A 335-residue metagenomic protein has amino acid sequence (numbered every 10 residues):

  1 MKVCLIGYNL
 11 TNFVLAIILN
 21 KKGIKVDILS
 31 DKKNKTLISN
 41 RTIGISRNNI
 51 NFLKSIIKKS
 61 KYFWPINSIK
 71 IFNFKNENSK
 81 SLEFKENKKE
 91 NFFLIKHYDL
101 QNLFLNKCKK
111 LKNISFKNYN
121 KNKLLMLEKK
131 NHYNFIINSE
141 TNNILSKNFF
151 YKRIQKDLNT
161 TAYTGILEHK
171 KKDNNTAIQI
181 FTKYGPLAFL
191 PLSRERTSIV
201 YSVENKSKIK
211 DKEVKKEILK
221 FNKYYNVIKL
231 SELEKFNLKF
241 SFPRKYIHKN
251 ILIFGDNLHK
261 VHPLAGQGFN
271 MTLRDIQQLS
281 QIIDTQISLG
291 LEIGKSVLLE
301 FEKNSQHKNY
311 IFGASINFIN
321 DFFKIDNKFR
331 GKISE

Functional and structural regions predicted by a protein language model:
V3-N67, Y98: Glycine-rich FAD cofactor-binding loop and adjacent beta-loop-alpha segment at the N-terminus of flavoprotein
I6, L29-S30, I137, F254-D256 (+1 more regions): Active-site flanking residues adjacent to catalytic metal/cofactor-binding acidic residues
T11, T141-I144, L258, Q267: Short glycine-rich anion-binding loops that position phosphate/pyrophosphate groups of nucleotides and phosphorylated
N51, S55, W64-F149, I154-T164: Conserved N-terminal helical subregion
S139-Y224, S231-L233: Conserved FAD-binding catalytic core of PHBH/FMO-like flavoproteins
S207-I293: FAD/FMN-dependent oxidoreductases across multiple families
Q281-E335: C-terminal helical "tail/cap" subdomain of flavin- and related membrane-associated enzymes
